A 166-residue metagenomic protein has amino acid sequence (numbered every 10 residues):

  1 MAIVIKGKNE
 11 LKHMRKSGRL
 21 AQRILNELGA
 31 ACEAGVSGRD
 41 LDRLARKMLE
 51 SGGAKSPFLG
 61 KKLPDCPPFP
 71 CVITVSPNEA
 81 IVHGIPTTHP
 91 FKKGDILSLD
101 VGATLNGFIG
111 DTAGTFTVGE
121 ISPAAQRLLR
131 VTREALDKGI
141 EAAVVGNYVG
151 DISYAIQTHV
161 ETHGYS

Functional and structural regions predicted by a protein language model:
M1-S166: Active-site neighborhoods and metal-handling regions in enzymes and metal-associated proteins
